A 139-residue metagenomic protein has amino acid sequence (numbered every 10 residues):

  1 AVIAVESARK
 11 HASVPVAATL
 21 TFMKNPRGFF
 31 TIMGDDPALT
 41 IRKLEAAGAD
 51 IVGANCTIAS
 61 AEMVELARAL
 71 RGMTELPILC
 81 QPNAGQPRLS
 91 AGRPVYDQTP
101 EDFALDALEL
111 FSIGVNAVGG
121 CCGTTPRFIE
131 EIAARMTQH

Functional and structural regions predicted by a protein language model:
A1-H139: Domain-level signal for soluble alpha/beta catalytic cores
